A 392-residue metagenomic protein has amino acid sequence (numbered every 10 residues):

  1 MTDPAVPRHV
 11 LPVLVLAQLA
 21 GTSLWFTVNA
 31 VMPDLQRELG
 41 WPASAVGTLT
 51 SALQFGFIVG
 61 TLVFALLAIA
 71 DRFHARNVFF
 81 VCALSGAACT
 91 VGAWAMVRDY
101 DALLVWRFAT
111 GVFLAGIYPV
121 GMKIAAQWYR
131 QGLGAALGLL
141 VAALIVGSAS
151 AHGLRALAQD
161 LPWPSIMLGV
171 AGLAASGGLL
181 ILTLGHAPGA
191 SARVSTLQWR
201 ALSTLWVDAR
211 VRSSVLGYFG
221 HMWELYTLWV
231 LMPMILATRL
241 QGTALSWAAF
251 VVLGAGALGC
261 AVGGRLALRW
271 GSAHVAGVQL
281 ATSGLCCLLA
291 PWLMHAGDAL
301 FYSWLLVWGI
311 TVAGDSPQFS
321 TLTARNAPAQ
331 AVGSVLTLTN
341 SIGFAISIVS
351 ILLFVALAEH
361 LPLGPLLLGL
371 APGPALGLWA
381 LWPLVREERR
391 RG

Functional and structural regions predicted by a protein language model:
L19, C89, D101-G116, D298-G314: Hydrophobic core of transmembrane alpha-helices in multi-pass small-molecule transporters, especially MFS/SLC-type
V28-N29, R210-A261: Extracytoplasmic gate region of multi-pass secondary transporters
V59-D99: Conserved MFS/SLC helix-loop-helix module at the cytosolic interface between two early adjacent transmembrane helices
G60-H74, C260-S272, A358: Helix-to-loop junctions at the C-terminal end of transmembrane segments in multipass secondary transporters
W106-A142: Cytoplasmic helix-loop-helix junction between adjacent transmembrane helices in 12-TM secondary transporters
Q131, L139-G185: Helix-loop-helix hairpin linking two adjacent transmembrane segments in secondary transporters
G271-F319: C-terminal transmembrane helical hairpin of 12-TM major facilitator-type secondary transporters
A324-L361: A late C-terminal transmembrane helix in Major Facilitator Superfamily
